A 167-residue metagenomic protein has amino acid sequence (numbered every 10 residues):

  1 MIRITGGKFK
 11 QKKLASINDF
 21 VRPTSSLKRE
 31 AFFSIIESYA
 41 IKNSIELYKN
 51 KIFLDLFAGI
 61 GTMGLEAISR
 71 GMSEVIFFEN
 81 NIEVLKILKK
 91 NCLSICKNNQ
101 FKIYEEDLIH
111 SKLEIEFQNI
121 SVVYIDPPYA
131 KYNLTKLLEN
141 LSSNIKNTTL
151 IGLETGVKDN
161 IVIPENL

Functional and structural regions predicted by a protein language model:
M1-L167: Class I S-adenosyl-L-methionine-dependent methyltransferase catalytic core
